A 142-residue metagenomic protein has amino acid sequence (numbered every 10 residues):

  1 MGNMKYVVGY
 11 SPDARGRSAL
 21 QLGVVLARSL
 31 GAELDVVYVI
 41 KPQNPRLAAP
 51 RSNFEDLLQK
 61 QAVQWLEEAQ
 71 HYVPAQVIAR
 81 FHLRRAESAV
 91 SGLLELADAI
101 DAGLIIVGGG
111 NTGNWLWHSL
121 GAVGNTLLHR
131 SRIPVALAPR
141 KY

Functional and structural regions predicted by a protein language model:
M1, H71-I105: Structural beta-alpha unit
G2-P50, D56, I78, R130: Small/aliphatic-rich secondary-structure junction motif
D35-V37, R80-R84, A136: General small-molecule cofactor/ligand-binding pocket signal
Y38-V39, L104, G108-G110, P139-R140: Short secondary-structure boundary segments
S52-E55, D98-I100, V123-G124: Short, hinge-like loop/turn segments at secondary-structure boundaries
N53-Q64: A short acidic, glycine-rich active-site loop that binds or catalyzes chemistry on phosphate/adenosine moieties
L104-R130: Glycine-rich, Arg-bearing micro-motifs that act as flexible, cationic patches
I133-Y142: Short, flexible loop segments at boundaries between secondary-structure elements
